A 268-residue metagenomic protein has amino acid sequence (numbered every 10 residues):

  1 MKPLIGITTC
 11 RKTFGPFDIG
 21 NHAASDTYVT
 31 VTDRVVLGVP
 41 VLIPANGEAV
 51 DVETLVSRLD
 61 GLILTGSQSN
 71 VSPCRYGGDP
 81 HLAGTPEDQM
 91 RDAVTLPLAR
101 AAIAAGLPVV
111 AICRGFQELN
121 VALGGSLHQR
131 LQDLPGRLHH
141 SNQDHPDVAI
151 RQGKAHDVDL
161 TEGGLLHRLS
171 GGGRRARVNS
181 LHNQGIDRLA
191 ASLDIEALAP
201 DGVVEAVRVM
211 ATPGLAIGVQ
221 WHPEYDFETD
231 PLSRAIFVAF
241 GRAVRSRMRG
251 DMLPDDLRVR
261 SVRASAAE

Functional and structural regions predicted by a protein language model:
M1-V110, V121-H128, Q132-S170, R177 (+4 more regions): N-terminal beta1-alpha1 cap of cysteine-dependent amidohydrolase-like domains
A111, F116: Glycine-rich beta-to-alpha active-site loop
P213-L215: A short, structured beta-strand/loop element
I217-Q220: Active-site-proximal beta-strand elements of phosphoester/diester hydrolases
